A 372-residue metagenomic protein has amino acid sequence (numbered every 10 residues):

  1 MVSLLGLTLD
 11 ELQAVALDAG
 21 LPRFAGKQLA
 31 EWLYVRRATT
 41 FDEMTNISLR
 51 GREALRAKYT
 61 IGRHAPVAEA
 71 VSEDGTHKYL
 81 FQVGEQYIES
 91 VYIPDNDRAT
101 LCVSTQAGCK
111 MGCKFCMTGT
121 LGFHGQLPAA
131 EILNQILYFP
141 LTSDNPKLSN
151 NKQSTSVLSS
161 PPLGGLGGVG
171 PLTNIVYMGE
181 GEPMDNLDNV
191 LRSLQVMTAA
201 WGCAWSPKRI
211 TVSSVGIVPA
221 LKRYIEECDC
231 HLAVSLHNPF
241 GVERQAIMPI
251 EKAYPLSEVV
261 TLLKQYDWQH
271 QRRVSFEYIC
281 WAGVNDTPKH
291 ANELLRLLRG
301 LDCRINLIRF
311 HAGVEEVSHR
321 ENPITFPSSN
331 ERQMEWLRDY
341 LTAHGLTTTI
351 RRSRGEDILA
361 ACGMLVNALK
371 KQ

Functional and structural regions predicted by a protein language model:
M1-I88, P94-N96, D144-K147, K264-R273 (+1 more regions): Auxiliary Fe-S-binding modules of radical SAM enzymes
H77, I88, A99-V103, M111 (+1 more regions): Generic beta-strand structural signal
P94-P140, S149: Canonical Radical SAM [4Fe-4S] cluster-binding loop centered on the CxxxCxxC motif and its immediate flanking residues
P140-D144, P171-H344: Conserved AdoMet/S-adenosylmethionine-binding subsite of the radical SAM
L158-P162: Ser/Thr/Pro/Gly-rich low-complexity, intrinsically disordered segments
G164-G167: Glycine-biased, low-complexity coil/linker segments
